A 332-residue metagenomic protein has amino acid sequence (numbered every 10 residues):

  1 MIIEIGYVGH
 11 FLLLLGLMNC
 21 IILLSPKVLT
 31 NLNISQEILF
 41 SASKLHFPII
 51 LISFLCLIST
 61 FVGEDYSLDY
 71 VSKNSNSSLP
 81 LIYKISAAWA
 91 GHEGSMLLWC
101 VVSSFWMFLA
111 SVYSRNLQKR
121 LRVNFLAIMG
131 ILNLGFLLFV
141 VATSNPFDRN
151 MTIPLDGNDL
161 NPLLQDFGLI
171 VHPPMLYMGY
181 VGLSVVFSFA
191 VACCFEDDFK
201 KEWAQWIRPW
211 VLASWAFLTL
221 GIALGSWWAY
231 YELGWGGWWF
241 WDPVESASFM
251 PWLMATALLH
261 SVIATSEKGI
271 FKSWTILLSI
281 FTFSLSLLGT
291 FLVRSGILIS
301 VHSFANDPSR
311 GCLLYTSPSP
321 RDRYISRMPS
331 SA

Functional and structural regions predicted by a protein language model:
M1-G9, S59-E93, N145-P173, L224-A247 (+1 more regions): Membrane-interface interhelical loops and short amphipathic "cap" helices that link adjacent transmembrane segments
I2-I49: N-terminal alpha-helical targeting/anchoring segments
L15-V28, F47-F54, P80, W99-S114 (+2 more regions): Central hydrophobic cores of alpha-helical transmembrane segments in multi-pass inner-membrane proteins across all
L32-I50, V112-N133, F195-A216, W241 (+2 more regions): Membrane-interfacial loop-to-helix junctions in multi-pass inner-membrane proteins
P48-Y70, S75-L81, S95-V141: Hydrophobic or amphipathic alpha-helical targeting/insertion segments
S95-M96, S104-M129, L138, A142-P146 (+2 more regions): A conserved hydrophobic secondary-structure block that centers on an alpha-helix together with its immediately flanking
I222-W228, G236-G237, P243-S284, L288: Conserved active-site neighborhood of enzyme catalytic/cofactor-binding cores
Y315-Y324: Conserved small/polar residues in nucleotide/adenosyl-binding loops
